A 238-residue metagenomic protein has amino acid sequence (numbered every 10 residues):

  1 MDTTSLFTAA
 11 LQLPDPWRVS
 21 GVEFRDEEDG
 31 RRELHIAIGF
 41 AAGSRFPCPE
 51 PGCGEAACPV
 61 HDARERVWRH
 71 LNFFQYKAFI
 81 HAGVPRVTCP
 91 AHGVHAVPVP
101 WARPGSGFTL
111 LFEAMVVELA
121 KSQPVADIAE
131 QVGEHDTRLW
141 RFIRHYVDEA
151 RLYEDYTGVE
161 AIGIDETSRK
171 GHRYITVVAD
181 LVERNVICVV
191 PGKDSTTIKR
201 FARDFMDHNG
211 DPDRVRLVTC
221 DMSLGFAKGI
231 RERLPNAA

Functional and structural regions predicted by a protein language model:
M1-V94: Short, conserved DNA-binding cores of transcription-related domains
T4, V125, A227: Generic structural marker for isolated residues within well-ordered, non-membrane alpha-helices of soluble domains
W17, A237-A238: A structural micro-motif
I36, C48-C53, C89, V116 (+6 more regions): Mobile genetic element proteins and their domesticated derivatives, centered on retroelements and DNA transposons
Q75, F79-R86, A91-I164, S168 (+1 more regions): Extended interfacial segments that mediate partner engagement and assembly in macromolecular machines
V99-R103, D213, A237: Short, polar/flexible loop-turn hinges at active-site or ligand-entry regions and domain interfaces
W140-N236: RNase H-like nuclease fold core
